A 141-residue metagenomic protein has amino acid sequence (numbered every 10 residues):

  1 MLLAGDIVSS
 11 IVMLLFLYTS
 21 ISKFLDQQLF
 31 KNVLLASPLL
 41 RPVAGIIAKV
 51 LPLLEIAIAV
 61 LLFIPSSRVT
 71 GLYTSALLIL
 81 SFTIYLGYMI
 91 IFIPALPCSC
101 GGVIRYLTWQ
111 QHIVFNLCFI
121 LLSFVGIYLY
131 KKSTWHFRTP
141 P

Functional and structural regions predicted by a protein language model:
M1-P141: Membrane-interfacial helix-loop segments of redox and metal-homeostasis proteins, especially TM-loop-TM junctions
